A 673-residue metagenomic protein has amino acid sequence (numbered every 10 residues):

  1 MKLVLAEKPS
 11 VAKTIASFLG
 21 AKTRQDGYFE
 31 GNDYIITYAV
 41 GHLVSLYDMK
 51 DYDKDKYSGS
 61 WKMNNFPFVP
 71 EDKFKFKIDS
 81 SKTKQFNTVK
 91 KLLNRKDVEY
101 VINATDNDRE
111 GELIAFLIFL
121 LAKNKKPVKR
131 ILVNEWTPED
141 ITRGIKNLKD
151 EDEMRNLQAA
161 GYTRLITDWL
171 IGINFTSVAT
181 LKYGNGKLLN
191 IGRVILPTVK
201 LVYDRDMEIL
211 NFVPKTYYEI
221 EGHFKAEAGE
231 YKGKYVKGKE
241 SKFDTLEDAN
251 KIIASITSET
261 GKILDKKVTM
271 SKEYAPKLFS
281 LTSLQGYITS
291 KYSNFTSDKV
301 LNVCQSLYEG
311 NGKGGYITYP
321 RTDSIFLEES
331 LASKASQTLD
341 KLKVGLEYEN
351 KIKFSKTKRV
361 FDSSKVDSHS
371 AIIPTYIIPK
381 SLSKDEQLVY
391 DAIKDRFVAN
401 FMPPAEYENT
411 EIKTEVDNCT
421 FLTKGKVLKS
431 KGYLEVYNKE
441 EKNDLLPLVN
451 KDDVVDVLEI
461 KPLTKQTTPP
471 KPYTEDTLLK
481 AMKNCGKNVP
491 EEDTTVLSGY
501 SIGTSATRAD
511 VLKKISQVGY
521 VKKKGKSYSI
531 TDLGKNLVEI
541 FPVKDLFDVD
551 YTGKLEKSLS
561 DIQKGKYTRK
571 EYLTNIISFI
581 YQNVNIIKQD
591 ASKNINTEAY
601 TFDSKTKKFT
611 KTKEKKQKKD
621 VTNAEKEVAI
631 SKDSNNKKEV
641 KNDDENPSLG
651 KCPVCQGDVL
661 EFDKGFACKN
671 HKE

Functional and structural regions predicted by a protein language model:
M1-L3, A104-N107, N185-L188, V268-K277 (+4 more regions): Conserved short loop/turn motifs at secondary-structure junctions
M1-W169, I173, S177-A179, P469: Intrinsically disordered, low-complexity regulatory segments
K2-L3, L93, E99, R155 (+5 more regions): Basic, low-complexity terminal or inter-domain segments flanking catalytic cores
E7, V11, S81-V89, N107-I118 (+24 more regions): Helical mechanochemical/support elements of P-loop NTPase systems and associated helical scaffolds
D26-K56, L196-D244, A399-L446, S578 (+2 more regions): Structured, non-catalytic alpha/beta "coupling" segments that mediate domain-domain communication and provide generic
K242-F279, P469: Metal- or metallocofactor-binding catalytic centers and their adjacent structured scaffolds across diverse enzyme
N311, G315, G519: Glycine-centered, phosphate/nucleic-acid-interacting loop/turn motifs that mediate DNA/RNA or nucleotide
